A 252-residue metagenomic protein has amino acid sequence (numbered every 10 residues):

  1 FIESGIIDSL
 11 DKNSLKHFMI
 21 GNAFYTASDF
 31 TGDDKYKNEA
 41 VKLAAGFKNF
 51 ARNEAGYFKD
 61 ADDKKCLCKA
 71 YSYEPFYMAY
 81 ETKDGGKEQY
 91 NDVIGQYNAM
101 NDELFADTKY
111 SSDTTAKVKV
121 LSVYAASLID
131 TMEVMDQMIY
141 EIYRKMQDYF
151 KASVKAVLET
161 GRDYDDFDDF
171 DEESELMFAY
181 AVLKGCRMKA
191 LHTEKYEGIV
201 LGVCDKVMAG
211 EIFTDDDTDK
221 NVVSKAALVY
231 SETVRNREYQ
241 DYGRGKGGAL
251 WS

Functional and structural regions predicted by a protein language model:
F1-L15, G21, A27-K42, F50 (+2 more regions): CBM-like carbohydrate-recognition segments
S4, G46, F50, A79 (+6 more regions): Structured segments of extracytoplasmic/periplasmic soluble domains in secreted or envelope-associated proteins
S4-A116, Y230-T233: Extended ligand-binding groove/face enriched in aromatic
N22, P75, A79, G95 (+4 more regions): Residue-level signature of alpha-solenoid helical repeat scaffolds
A27-K42, A79-G95, T131-A152, G185-G202: Structural helix-adjacent loops and short alpha-helical linkers that scaffold large soluble proteins
V93-D168: Active-site cradle of extracellular carbohydrate-active enzymes
